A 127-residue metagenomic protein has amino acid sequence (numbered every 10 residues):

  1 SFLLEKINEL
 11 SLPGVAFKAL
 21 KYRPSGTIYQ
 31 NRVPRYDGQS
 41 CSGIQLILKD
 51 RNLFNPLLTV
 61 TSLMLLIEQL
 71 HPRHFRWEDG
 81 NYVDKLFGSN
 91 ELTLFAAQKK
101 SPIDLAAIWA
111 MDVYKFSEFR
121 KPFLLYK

Functional and structural regions predicted by a protein language model:
S1-I108: Conserved functional hotspot residues or short segments at active or partner-binding sites across diverse domains
V113-K127: Structural signal for terminal/edge beta-strands and the immediately following C-terminal loop/tail that closes
